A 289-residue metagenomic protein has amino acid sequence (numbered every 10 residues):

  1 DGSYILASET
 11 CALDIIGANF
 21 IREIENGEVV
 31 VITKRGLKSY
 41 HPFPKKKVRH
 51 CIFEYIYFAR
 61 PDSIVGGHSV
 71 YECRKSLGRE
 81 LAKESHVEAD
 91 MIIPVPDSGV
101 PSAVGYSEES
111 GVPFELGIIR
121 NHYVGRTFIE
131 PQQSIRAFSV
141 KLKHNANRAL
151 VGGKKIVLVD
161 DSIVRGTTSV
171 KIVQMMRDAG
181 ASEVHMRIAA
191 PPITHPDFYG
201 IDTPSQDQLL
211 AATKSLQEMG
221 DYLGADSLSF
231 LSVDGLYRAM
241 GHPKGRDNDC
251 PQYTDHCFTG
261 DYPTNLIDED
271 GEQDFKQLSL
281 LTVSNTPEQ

Functional and structural regions predicted by a protein language model:
D1-Q289: PRPP-associated nucleotide enzymes
